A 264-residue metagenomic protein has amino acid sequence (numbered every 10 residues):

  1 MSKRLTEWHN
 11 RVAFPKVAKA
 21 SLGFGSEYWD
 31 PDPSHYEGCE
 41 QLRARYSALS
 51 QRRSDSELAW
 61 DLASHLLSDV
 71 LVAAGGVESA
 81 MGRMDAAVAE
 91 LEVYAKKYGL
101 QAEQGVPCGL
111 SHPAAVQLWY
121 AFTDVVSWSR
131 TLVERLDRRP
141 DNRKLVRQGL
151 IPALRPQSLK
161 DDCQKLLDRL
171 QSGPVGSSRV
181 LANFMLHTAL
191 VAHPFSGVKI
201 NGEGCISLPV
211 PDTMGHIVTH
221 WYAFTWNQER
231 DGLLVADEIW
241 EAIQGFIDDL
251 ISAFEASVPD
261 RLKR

Functional and structural regions predicted by a protein language model:
M1-Y120, R138-R264: Acidic, Ser/Thr/Gly/Pro-rich intrinsically disordered interaction regions
L118-S129: Extended HEAT/HEAT-like alpha-solenoid repeat tracts in very large eukaryotic scaffold/adaptor proteins
W128, E134-L136: Transmembrane alpha-helix/helix-exit interface in multi-pass inner-membrane proteins
